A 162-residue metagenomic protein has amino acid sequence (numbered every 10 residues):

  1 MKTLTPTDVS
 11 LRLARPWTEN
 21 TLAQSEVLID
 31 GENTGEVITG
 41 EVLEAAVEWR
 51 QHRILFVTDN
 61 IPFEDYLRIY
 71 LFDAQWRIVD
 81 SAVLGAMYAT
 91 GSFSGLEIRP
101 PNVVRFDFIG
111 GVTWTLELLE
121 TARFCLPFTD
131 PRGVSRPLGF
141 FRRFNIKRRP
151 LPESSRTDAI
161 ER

Functional and structural regions predicted by a protein language model:
K2-E19, Q51-F63, Y70, G95-I109 (+2 more regions): Short beta-strand elements that form the blades of beta-propeller/WD-repeat-like and other beta-sheet-rich scaffold
K2-R12, V37-Q51, M87-I98, G133-P152: Repeated scaffold domains used in trafficking and secretory/extracellular systems, primarily beta-propellers
V9-L11, I29-D30, R53-F56, V79-S81 (+1 more regions): Short secondary-structure boundary micro-motifs
T18-I38, Y70-L84, T113-P137: Surface-exposed loop/turn elements that mediate protein-protein interactions on large endomembrane-trafficking
V27-Q75: Short, well-structured hydrophobic secondary-structure segments
E44-A45, E64, M87-G91, W114-T115 (+1 more regions): A short local loop/turn or secondary-structure capping micro-motif enriched for an aromatic residue
Q75-F108: An exposed acidic His-Trp-rich patch
I98-E161: A generic hydrophobic-segment detector
